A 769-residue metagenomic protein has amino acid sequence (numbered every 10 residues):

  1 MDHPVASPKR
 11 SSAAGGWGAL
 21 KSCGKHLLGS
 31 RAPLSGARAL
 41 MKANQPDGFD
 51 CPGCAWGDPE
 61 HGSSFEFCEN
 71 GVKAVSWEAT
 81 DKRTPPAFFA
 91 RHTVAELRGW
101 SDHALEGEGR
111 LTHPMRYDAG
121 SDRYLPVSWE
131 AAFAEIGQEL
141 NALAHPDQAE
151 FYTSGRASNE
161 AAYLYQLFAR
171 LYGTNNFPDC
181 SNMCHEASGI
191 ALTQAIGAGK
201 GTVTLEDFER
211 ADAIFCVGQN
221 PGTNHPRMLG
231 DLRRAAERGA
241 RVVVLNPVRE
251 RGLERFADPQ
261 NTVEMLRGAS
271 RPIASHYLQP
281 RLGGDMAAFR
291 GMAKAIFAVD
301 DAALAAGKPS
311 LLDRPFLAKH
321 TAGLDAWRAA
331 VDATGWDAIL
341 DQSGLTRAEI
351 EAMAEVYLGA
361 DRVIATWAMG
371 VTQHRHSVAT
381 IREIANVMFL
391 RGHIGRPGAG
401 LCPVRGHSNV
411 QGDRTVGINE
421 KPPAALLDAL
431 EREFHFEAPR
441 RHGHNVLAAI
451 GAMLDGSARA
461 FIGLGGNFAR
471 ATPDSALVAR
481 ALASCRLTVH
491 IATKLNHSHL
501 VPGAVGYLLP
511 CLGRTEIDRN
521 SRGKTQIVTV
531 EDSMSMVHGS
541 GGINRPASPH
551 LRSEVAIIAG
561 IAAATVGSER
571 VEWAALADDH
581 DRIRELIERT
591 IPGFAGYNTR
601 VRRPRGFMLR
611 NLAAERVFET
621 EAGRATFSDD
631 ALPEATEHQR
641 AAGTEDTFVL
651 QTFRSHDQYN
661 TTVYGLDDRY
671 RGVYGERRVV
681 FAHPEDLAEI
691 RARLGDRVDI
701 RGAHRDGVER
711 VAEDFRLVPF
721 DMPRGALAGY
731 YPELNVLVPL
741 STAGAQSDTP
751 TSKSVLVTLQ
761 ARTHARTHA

Functional and structural regions predicted by a protein language model:
L28-R38: Short Cys/His-rich Zn2+-coordinating modules
A39-Q45: Short, flexible, mixed-charge glycine/proline-rich loop motifs that serve as phosphate/nucleic-acid-contacting
G48-C54: Short cysteine-rich clusters marking metal-coordination/redox-active sites
G57-V75: Iron-sulfur (Fe-S) cluster-binding segments and ferredoxin-like electron-carrier domains, especially [2Fe-2S]
W77-R123, F133: Low-complexity, highly charged intrinsically disordered N-terminal segments that act as targeting/localization
E106, M115, A187-N386, L390-P397 (+3 more regions): Non-catalytic alpha/beta scaffold blocks inside enzyme catalytic domains
Y124-V127, A131-R210: Long, structured ligand/cofactor-binding scaffold of large enzymes
A575-D668: Long, low-complexity segments enriched in small/aliphatic residues
